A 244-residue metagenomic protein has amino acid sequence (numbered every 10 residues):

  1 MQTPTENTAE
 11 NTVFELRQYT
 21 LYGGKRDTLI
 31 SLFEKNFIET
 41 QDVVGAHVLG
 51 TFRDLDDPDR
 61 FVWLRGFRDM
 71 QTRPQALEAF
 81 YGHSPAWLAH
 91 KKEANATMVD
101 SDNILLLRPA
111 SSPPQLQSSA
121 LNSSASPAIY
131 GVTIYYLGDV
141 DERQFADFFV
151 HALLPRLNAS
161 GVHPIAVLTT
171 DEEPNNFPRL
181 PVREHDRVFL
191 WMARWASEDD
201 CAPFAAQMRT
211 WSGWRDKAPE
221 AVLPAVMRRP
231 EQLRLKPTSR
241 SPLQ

Functional and structural regions predicted by a protein language model:
M1-E15, T20, K25: Hydrophobic, helix-prone linear segments
Q2-T5, A9, T28-G50, D56-D57 (+4 more regions): An amphipathic, aromatic/His-enriched active-site/gating alpha helix that lines ligand/cofactor pockets
T12-F14, D56, A128: Short, surface-exposed loop/turn motifs at beta-strand boundaries within globular domains
L16-G23, T28, P109-R179, R183-E198 (+1 more regions): Surface-exposed interaction/gating patches
F52-R53, T170: Short, solvent-exposed loop/turn elements at beta->coil junctions and helix N-caps that rim active or binding pockets
D56-D59, P174: Short acidic/glycine-enriched loop/turn segments that link adjacent beta-strands
